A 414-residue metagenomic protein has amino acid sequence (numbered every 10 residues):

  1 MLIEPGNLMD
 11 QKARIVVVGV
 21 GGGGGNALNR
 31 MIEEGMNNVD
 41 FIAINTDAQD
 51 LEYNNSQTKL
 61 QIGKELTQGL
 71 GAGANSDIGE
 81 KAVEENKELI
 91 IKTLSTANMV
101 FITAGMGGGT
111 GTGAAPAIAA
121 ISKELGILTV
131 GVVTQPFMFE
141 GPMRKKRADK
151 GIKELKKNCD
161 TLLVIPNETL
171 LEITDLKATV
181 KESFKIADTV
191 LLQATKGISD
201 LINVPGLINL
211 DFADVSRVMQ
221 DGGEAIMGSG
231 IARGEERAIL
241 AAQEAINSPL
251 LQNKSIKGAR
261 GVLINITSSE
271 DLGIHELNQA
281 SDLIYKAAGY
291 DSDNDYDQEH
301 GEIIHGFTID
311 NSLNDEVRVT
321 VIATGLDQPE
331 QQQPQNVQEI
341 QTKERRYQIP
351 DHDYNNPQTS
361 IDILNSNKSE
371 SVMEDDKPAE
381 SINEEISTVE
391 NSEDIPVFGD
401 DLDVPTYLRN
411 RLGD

Functional and structural regions predicted by a protein language model:
M1-D414: Tubulin/FtsZ superfamily GTPase core signature
